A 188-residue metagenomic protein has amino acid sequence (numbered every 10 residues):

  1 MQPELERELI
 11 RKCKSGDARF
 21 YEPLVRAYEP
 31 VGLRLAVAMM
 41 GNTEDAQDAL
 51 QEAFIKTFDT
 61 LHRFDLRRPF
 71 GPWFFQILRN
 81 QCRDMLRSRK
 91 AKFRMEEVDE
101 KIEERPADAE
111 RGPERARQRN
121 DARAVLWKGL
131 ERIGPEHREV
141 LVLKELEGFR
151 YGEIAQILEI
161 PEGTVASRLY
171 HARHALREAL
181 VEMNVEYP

Functional and structural regions predicted by a protein language model:
Q2, K14-P23, L33-E52, E162 (+1 more regions): Short, charged helix-capping/linker segments at alpha-helix termini
Q2-E6, K92-A116, R123, R150: Internal acidic/polar
E4, A124-T164, E178: Helix-turn-helix DNA-binding module
K14-S15, G41-N42, E52-P69, K90: Sigma70-family region 2
V25-T43, T60, L130, A175 (+1 more regions): Amphipathic, Lys/Arg- and hydrophobic-enriched alpha-helical face
D48-I55, R68-N80: Structural recognition of an alpha-helix C-terminal capping motif at a helix-to-coil junction
H62-L66, Q76-E97, H171, E182: Arg/Lys-rich amphipathic alpha helix in sigma70-family domain 2
R87-K90, I133, R173-P188: Short, Lys/Arg-enriched C-terminal cap helix and immediately downstream tail that follows
